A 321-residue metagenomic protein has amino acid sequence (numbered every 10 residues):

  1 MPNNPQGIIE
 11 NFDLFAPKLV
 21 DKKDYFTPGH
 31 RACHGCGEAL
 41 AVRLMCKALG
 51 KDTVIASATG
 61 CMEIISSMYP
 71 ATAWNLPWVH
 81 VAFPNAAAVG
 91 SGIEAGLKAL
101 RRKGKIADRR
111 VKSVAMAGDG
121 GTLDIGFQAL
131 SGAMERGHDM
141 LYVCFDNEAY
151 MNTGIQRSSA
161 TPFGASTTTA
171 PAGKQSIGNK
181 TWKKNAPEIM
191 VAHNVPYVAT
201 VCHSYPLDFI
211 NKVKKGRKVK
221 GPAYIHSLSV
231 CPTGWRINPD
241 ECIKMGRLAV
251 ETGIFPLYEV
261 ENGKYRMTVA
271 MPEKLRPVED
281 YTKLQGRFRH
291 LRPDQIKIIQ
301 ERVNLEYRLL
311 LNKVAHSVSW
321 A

Functional and structural regions predicted by a protein language model:
N3-Y142, I155-A165: Cofactor-binding active-site loop characterized by glycine-rich and histidine/acidic residues
G7, S229-A321: Flexible, low-complexity linker and terminal segments
A16-V20, G29, A107-R109, S159-G216: Conserved thiamine diphosphate
C36-L40, P84-A88, Q128, T181-N185 (+4 more regions): Conserved active-site and cofactor/substrate-binding residues in soluble primary-metabolism enzymes
M62-E63, N147-N152, P232-G234: Short gly/pro/ser/thr-enriched loop/turn and capping motifs at secondary-structure boundaries
C144, V198-V201, Y224-L228: Short, conserved beta-strand edge motifs with alternating hydrophobic and charged residues
Q156-F163, P206, V213-K220, R236-L248: Short, surface-exposed, charged loop/turn segments at secondary-structure junctions
K220-P222, F255: Active-site lining segments that contact anionic ligands and/or coordinate catalytic metals
